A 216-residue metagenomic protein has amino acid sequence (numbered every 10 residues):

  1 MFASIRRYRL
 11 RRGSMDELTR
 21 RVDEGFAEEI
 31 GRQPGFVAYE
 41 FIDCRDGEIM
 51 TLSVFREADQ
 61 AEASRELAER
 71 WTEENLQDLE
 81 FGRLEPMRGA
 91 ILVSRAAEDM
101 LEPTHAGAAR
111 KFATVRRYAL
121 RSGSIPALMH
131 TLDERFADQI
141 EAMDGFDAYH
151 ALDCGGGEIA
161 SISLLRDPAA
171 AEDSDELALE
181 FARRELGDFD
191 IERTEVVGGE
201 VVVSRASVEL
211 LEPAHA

Functional and structural regions predicted by a protein language model:
M1-M50, R56-A160, L164-A216: Short S/T/G/P-rich N-terminal loop/turn motif that feeds into the first structured element of a domain
